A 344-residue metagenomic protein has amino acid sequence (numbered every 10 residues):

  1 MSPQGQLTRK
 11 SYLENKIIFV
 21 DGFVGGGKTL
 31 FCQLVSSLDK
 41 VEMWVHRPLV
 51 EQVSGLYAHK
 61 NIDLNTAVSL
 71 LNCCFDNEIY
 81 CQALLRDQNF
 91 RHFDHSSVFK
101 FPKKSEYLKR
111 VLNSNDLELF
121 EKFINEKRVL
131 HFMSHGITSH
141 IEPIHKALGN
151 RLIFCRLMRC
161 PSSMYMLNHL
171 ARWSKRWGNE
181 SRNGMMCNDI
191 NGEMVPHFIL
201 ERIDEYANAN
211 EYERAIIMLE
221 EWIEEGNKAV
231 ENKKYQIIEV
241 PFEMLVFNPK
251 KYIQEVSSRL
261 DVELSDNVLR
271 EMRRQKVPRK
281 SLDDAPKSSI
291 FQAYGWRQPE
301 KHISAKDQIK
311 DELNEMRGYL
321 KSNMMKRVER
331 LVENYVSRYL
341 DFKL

Functional and structural regions predicted by a protein language model:
M1-I18, V195-E213, E220-I223, N227-E239 (+1 more regions): PAPS-dependent sulfotransferases, especially Golgi type II membrane carbohydrate sulfotransferases
T8-L38: Walker A (P-loop) phosphate-binding motif
I18, E42, I153-C155, I238-V240: Hydrophobic/aromatic beta-strand patches that form the interior of the parallel beta-sheet core in alpha/beta enzyme
D21-G22, H131-I137, L157-R159, P241-E243: Short His-Asn-centered micro-motif
G27-C32, V50-S54, T138-I141, S162-L167 (+2 more regions): Short catalytic/ligand-binding loop motif for oxyanion handling, primarily in non-cytosolic enzymes, centered on
G27-K40, I144-G149, H169, E239-L264 (+1 more regions): PAPS/PAP-binding and catalytic site of the sulfotransferase fold
R47-F132, D189-D204, I309: PAPS-dependent sulfation machinery
M133-G136, L148-L170: Conserved phosphate-donor/acceptor-positioning beta-strand/loop module used by diverse small-molecule
